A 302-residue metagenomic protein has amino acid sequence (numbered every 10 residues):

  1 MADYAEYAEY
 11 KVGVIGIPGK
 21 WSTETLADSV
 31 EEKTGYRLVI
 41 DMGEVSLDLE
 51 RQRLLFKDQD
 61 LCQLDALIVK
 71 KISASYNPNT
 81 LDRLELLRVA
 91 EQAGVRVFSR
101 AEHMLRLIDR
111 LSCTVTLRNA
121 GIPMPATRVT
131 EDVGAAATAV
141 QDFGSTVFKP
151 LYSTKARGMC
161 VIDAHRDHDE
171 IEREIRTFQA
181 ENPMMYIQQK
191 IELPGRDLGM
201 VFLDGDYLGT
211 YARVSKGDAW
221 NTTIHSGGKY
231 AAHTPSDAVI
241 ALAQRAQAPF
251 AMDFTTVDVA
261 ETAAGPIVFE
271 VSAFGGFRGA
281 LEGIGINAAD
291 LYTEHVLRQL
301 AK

Functional and structural regions predicted by a protein language model:
D3-E9: Short, low-complexity, charge-dense intrinsically disordered segments
V12-G13, M159: Conserved hydrophobic helix-helix packing surfaces used for dimerization/oligomerization
I17-A126: Conserved N-proximal alpha/beta basic substrate-recognition cap immediately N-terminal to, or forming the N-lobe
I72-A74, S153, F274: Short glycine-rich anion-binding loops that position phosphate/pyrophosphate groups of nucleotides and phosphorylated
A120-G144: Rossmann-like NAD(P)H-binding beta-loop-alpha module
T146, Y186, D206-G209, T255 (+1 more regions): Protein kinase-like catalytic core scaffold
R157, V161-A246, F250: Phosphate-binding site of ATP-dependent enzymes
T234, A251-M252, E261-K302: C-terminal active-site "lid" helix and adjoining low-complexity regulatory extension at the edge of ATP-using catalytic
